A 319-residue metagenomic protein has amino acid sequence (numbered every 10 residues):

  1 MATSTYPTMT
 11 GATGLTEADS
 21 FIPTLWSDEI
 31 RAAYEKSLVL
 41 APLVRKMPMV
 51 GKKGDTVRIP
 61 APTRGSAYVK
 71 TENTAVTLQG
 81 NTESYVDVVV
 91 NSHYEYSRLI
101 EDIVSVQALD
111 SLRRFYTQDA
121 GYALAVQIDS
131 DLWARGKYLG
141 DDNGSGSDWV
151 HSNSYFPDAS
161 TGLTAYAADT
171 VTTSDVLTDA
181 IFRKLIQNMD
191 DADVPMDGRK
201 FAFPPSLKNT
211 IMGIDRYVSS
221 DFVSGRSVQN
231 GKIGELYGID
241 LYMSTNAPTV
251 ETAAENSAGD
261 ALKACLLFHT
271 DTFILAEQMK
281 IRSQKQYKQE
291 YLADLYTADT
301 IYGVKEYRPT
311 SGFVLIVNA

Functional and structural regions predicted by a protein language model:
A2-L43, M47-G51, P60-S66, D87-V89 (+3 more regions): Sequence/fold signature of self-assembling virion shell proteins
K53-D55, D197-R199, Y237: A generic structural signal for short beta-strands and their flanking turns/coil linkers
K53-S84: N-terminal low-complexity, intrinsically disordered segments
E72-N73, T77-Y122: Long, hydrophobic/aromatic-enriched structural stretches that serve as scaffold segments
S92, F203-P205, T300: Short, structured patches in soluble enzyme cores that scaffold and shape functional sites
I103-Q187, V314-A319: Alpha-helical scaffold segments that mediate packing/assembly in large oligomeric complexes
Y138, S206-T210, A247-T249: Short, catalytically relevant binding-site loops at active-site mouths
D169, S174-D215: Hydrophobic, aromatic-enriched interface-forming segments
